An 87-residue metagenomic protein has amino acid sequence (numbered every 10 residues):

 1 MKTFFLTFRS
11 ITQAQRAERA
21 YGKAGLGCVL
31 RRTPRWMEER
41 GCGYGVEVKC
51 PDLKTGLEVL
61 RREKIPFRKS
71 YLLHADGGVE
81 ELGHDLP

Functional and structural regions predicted by a protein language model:
K2-T12, A17-G22, L26-L57: Amphipathic, hydrophobic secondary-structure cores in small proteins
K54-P87: C-terminal structural segments of small proteins and small subunits
